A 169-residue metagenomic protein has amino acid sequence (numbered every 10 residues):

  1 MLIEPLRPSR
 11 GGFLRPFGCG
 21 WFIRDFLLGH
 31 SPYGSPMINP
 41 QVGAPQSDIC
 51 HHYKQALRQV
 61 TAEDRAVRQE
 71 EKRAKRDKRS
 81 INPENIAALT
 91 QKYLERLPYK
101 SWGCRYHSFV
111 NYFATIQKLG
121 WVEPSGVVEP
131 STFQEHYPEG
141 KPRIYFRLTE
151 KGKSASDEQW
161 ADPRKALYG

Functional and structural regions predicted by a protein language model:
M1-N85: Short alpha-helical segments that sit at the start of domains
R15-C19, S101, R105, Y137-P138: Residue-level marker of regulatory loop/turn positions in helix-turn-helix DNA-binding domains and in histidine
Q41, L97-C104, G140, I144: Conserved aromatic-histidine-acidic binding/catalytic patches
R79-H107: Intrinsically disordered, low-complexity acidic Ser/Thr-rich regulatory segments
S101-G126: Short amphipathic alpha-helical interaction segments
V127-K153: Accessory beta->alpha helical hairpin/"wing" motif in late/C-terminal subdomains of nucleic-acid enzymes
R147-G169: Amphipathic alpha-helical dimerization/coiled-coil segments that flank or bridge DNA-binding/regulatory modules
